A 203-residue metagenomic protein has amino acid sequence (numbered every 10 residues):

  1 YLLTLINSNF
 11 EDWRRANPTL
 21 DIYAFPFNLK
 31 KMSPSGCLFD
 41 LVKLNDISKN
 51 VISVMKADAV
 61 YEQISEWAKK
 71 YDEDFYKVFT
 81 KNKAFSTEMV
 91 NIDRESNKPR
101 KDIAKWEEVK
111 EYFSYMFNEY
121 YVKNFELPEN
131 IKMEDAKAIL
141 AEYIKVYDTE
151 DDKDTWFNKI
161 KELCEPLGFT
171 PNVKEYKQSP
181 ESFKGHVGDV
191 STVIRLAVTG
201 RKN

Functional and structural regions predicted by a protein language model:
Y1-N130, T199-N203: Catalytic adenosine-cofactor/nucleotide-binding cores of aminoacyl-tRNA synthetases and other
R14-A16, D148-K159: Short, charged, surface-exposed loops that flank catalytic or proteolytic processing sites
N45-S48, S65, A141-I144, K161 (+3 more regions): Amphipathic alpha-helical segments within well-ordered protein domains
A57-W67, Y71, E134, A138 (+2 more regions): Ordered core of a single globular domain
K70-D74, I92, V146-E150, P166 (+1 more regions): Surface-exposed polar/charged interaction patches
P128, M133-A136, L140-Y147, I160-G168: A short beta-alpha structural unit
F157-N203: Charged substrate- and nucleic-acid-binding regions of tRNA-handling and nucleotidyl-transfer enzymes, centered on
